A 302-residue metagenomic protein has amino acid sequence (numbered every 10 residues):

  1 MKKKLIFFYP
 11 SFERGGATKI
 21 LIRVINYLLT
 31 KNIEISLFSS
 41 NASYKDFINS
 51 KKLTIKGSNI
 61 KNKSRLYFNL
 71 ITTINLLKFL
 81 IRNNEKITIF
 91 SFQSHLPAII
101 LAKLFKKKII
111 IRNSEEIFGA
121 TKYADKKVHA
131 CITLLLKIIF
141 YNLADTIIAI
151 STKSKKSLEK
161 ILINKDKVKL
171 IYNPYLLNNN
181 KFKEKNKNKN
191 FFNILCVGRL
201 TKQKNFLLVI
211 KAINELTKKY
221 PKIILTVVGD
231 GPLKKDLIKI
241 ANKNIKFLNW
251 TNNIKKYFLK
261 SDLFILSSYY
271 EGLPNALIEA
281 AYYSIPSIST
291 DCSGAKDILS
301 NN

Functional and structural regions predicted by a protein language model:
F7-G15, K19-L66, S154-E159, G231 (+1 more regions): N-terminal strand-loop element at the rim of the active site of nucleotide-sugar-dependent glycosyltransferases
G15-R23, F192, C196-K218, P232-K235: A conserved mid-protein helix/loop that constitutes part of the nucleotide-sugar donor-binding site
Y67-I71, K108, F118-F140: Nucleotide-sugar donor phosphate/pyrophosphate-binding loop at the beta->alpha transition of glycosyltransferases
F90-P97, N113-S114: Short His-centered aromatic/hydrophobic patch
I117, K153-S154, I171-K181, R199 (+1 more regions): Short beta-strand->alpha-helix junction loop in the catalytic core of nucleotide-activated group-transfer enzymes
N142-V168, Y175-L177: A short, active-site helix/loop in glycosyltransferases that binds the activated sugar's phosphate group
W250, Y269: Aromatic "clamp/platform" in nucleotide-sugar-dependent glycosyltransferases that forms part of the donor/acceptor
P286-S289: Short hydrophobic beta-strand element within catalytic cores of glycosyltransferases and related nucleotide-activated
